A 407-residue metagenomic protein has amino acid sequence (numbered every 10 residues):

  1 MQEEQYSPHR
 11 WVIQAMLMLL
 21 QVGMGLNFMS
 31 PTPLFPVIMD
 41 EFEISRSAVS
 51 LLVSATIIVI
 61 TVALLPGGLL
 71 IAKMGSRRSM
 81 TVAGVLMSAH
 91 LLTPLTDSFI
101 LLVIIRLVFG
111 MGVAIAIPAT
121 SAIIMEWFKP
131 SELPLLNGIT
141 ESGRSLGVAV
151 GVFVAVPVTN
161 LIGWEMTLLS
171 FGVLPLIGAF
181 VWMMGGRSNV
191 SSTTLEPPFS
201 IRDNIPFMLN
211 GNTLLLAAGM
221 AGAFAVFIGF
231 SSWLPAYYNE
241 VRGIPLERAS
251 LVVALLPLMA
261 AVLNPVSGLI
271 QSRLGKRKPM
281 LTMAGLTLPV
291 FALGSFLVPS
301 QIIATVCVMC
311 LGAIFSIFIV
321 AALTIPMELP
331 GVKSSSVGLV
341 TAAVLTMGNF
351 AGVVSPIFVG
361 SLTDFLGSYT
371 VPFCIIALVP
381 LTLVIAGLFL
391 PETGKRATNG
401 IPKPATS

Functional and structural regions predicted by a protein language model:
Q2-S7, S188-L216: Juxtamembrane intracellular "pre-TM" segments in multi-pass secondary transporters
P31-T32, N212-A254, A261: Extracytoplasmic gate region of multi-pass secondary transporters
V62-D97: Conserved MFS/SLC helix-loop-helix module at the cytosolic interface between two early adjacent transmembrane helices
K73-A83, S272-G285: Cytoplasmic membrane-interface "Motif A"-like loop-to-helix N-cap segments of 12-TM Major Facilitator Superfamily
L107-G143: Cytoplasmic helix-loop-helix junction between adjacent transmembrane helices in 12-TM secondary transporters
I139-R187: Helix-loop-helix hairpin linking two adjacent transmembrane segments in secondary transporters
R277-A322: C-terminal transmembrane helical hairpin of 12-TM major facilitator-type secondary transporters
K333-L366: A late C-terminal transmembrane helix in Major Facilitator Superfamily
